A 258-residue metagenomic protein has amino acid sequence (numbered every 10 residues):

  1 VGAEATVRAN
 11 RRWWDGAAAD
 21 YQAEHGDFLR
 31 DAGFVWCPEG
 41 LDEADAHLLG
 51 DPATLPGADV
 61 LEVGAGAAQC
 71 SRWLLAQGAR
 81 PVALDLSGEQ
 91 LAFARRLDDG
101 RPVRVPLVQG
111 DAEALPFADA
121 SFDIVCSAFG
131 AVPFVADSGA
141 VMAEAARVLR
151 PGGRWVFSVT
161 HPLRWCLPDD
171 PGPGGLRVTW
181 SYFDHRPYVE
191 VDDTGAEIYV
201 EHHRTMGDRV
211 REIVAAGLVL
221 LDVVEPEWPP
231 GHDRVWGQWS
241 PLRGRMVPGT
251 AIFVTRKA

Functional and structural regions predicted by a protein language model:
V1-P56, Q69-W73: Conserved class I S-adenosyl-L-methionine
D59-A114: Class I SAM-dependent methyltransferase SAM/SAH-binding core
E113-I124: A short acidic, Gly/Pro-enriched loop at the edge of an enzyme's catalytic core that lines a small-molecule cofactor
D123-S138: A short SAM/SAH-binding and catalytic strip from SAM-dependent methyltransferases
G139-R154: A short glycine-rich, Lys/Arg-flanked "PGG" loop and its adjoining helix->strand segment in the class I
R154-V189: Conserved class I S-adenosyl-L-methionine
V159-L167, D193-D208: Acceptor-substrate binding/catalytic loop of class I
V189, V200-V223: Short alpha-helix
